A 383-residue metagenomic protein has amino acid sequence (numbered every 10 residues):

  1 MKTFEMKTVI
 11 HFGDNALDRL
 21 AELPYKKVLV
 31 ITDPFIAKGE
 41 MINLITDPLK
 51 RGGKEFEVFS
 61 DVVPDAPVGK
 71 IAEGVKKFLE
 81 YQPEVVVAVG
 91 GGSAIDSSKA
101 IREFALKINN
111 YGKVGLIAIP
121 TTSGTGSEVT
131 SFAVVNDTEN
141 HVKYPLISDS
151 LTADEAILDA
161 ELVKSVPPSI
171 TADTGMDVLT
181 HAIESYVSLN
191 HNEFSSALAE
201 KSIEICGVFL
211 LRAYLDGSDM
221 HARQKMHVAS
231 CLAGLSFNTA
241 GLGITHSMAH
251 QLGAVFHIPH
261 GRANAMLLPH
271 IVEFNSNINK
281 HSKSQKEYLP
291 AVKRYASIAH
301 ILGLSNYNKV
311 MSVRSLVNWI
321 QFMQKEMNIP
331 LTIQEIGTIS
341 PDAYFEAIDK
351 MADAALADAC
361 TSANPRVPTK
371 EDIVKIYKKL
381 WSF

Functional and structural regions predicted by a protein language model:
M1-P24: N-terminal amphipathic/basic leader segments beginning at the initiator methionine
V28-D47: Glycine-rich phosphate/diphosphate-binding loop of Rossmann-like nucleotide-binding domains
I42-G112, L211-A222: N-terminal small/polar loop signature for handling phosphorylated ligands or for N-terminal nucleophile
L106-F194, P290-S297: A glycine/threonine-rich phosphate-anchoring loop and its flanking beta-alpha core in nucleotide/phosphate-binding
A172-L232, S236: C-terminal and late-domain segments of enzyme folds
I258, R262-E346, F383: Gly/Pro-rich interdomain helix-loop hinge
D342-F383: Short, amphipathic C-terminal "tail helix"
